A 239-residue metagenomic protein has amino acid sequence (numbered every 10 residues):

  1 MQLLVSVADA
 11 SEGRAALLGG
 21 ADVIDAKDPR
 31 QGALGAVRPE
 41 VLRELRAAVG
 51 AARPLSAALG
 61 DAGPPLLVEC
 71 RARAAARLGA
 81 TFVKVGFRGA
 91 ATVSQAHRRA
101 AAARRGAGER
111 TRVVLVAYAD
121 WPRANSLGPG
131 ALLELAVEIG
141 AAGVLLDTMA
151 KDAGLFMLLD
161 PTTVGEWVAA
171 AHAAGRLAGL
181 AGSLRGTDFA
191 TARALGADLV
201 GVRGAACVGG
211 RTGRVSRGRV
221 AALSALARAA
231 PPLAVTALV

Functional and structural regions predicted by a protein language model:
Q2-D22: N-terminal basic/disordered segments at the start of proteins
A16, L45, V144, A192 (+1 more regions): Conserved, mostly hydrophobic/aromatic
V23-L34, R77-T92, G143-A153, L195-V220: Glycine-rich phosphate-binding active-site loops on the catalytic face of alpha/beta enzymes
P29-G60: Glycine/small-residue-rich interface belts in oligomeric ring/scaffold proteins and their assembly partners
P39-A48, A91-R105, V202-V239: C-terminal helical cap(s) of enzyme catalytic domains, especially alpha/beta-barrels
G50-L159, E166, A170-L177, T187: Conserved anion-binding
K151-R211, R217: Hydrophobic secondary-structure block in the mid-to-C-terminal portion of proteins
